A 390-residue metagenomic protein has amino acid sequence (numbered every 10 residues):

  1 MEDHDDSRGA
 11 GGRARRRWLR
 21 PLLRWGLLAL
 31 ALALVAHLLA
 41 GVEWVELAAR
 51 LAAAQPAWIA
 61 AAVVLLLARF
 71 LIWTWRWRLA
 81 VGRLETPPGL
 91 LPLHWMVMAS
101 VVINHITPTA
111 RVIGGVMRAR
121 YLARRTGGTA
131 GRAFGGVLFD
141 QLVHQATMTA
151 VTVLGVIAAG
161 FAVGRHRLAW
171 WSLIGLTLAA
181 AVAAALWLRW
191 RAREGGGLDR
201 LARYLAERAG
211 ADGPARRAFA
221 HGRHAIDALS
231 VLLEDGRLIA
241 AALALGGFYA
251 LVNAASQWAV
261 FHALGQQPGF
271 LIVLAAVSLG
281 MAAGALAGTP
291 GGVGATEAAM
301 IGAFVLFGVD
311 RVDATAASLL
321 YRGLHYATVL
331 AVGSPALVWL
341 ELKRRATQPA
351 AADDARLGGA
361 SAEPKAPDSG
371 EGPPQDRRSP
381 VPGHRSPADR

Functional and structural regions predicted by a protein language model:
M1-A49, S100-D212, V293-D376, H384-R390: Transmembrane helix-loop-helix hairpins in multi-pass inner-membrane proteins
R16-R24, A61-R69, G135, D140 (+1 more regions): Alpha-helical segments in transporter systems
A31, I72-A80, R118, N253-V260 (+2 more regions): Hydrophobic/aromatic residues in alpha-helical transmembrane segments
V45-A53, H221-L233: A short amphipathic helical element positioned immediately N-terminal to and/or at the very start of a transmembrane
R50-A60, G164-L176, E234-A240: Juxtamembrane helix-entry segments on the extracytoplasmic side of multipass membrane proteins
T74-A99, V260-A276: Membrane-embedded helical hairpins/re-entrant loop segments and their flanking transmembrane helices within multi-pass
V101-T109, H262-A263, A276-E297: Transmembrane alpha-helix interface/packing and boundary motifs in multi-pass membrane proteins, characterized by
V231-L279: Transmembrane helical segments that form the transport core of multi-pass membrane transport proteins
